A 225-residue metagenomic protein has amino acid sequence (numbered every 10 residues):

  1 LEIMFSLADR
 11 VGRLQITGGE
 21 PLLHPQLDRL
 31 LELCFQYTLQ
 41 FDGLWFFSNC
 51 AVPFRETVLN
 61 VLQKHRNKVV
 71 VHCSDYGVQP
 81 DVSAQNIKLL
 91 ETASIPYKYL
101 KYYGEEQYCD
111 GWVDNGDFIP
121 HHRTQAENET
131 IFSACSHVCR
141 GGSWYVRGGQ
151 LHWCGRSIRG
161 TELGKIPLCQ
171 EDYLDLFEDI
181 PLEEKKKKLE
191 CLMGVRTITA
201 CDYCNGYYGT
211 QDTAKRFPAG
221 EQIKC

Functional and structural regions predicted by a protein language model:
L1-S136: Conserved glycine-rich "GG(E/T)P / GGGxP" loop and the immediately following alpha-helix in the radical SAM core
P120-C225: Accessory C-terminal segments flanking Radical SAM cores
